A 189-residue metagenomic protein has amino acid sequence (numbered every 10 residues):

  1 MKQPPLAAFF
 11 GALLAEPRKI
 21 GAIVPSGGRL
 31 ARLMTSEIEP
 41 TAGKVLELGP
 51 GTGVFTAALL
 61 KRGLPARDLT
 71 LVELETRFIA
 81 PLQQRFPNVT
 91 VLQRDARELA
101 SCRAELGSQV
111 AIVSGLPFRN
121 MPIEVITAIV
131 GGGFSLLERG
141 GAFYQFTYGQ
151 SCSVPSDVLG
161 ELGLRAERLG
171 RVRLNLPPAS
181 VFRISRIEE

Functional and structural regions predicted by a protein language model:
M1-P40: S-adenosyl-L-methionine
A42-G51: Conserved class I S-adenosyl-L-methionine
G53-A57: Glycine-rich SAM-binding Motif I of class I
E75: Conserved SAM/SAH-binding beta-strand->alpha-helix loop
L82-Q83: Conserved SAM-binding loop
T127-R139: A short glycine-rich, Lys/Arg-flanked "PGG" loop and its adjoining helix->strand segment in the class I
L137-Y148: Conserved beta-strand signature within the Rossmann-like core of class I S-adenosyl-L-methionine
R171-E189: Core SAM-dependent methyltransferase catalytic element
